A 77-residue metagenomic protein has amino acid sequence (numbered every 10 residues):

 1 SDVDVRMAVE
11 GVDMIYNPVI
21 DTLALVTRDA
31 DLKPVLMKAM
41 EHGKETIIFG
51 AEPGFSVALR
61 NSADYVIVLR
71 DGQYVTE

Functional and structural regions predicted by a protein language model:
S1-E77: Nuclease catalytic cores that cleave nucleic-acid phosphodiester bonds, predominantly acidic two-metal-ion
